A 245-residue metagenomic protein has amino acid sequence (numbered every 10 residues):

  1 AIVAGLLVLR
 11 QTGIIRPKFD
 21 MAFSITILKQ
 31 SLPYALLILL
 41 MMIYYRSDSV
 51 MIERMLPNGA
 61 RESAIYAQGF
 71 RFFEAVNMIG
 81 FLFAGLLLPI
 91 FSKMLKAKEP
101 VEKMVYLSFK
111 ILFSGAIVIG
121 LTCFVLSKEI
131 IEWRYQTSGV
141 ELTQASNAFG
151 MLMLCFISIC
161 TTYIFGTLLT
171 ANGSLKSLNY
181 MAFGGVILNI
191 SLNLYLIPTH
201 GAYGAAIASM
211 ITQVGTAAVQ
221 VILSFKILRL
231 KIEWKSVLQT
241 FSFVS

Functional and structural regions predicted by a protein language model:
A1-L7, L37, M41, Y45 (+4 more regions): Short runs within selected transmembrane alpha-helices of multi-pass transporters and secretion channels
V3, I38-S47, A67-I90, I111-I119 (+1 more regions): Small-residue-rich midsections of specific transmembrane alpha-helices
A4-Y45, L86, I90-P100, I227-F241: Interhelical loop/hinge segments that connect adjacent transmembrane helices in multipass membrane
T26-Q30, Y34, I52-E74, M104 (+2 more regions): Interfacial/gating helices of multi-pass transporter permease domains
L28, A67, E99-L126, T143-F149: Interfacial transmembrane-helix starts/ends
L39-A75, K93, K128-V140: Helix-terminus/linker motif at the lipid-water interface of multi-pass membrane proteins
A60-R61, C123-F156, Y203: Interfacial segments at transmembrane-helix termini and the short loops linking adjacent helices
F73-F109, G166-A171: Helix-loop junctions and terminal segments of transmembrane helices in multi-pass membrane transport/translocation
